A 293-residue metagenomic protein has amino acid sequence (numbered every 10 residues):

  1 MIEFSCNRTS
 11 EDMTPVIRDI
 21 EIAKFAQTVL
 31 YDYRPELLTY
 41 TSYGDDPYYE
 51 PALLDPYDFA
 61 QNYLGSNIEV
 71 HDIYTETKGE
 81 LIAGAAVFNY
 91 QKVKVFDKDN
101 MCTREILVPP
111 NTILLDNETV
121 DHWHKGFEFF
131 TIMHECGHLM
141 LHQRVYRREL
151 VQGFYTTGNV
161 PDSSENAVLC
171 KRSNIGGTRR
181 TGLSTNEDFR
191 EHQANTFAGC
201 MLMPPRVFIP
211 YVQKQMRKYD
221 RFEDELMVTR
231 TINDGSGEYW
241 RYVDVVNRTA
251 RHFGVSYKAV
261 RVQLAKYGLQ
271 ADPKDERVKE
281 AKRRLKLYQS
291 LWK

Functional and structural regions predicted by a protein language model:
M1-K293: Active-site hotspot residues in diverse enzymes, especially metal/ion-binding acidic/histidine motifs
